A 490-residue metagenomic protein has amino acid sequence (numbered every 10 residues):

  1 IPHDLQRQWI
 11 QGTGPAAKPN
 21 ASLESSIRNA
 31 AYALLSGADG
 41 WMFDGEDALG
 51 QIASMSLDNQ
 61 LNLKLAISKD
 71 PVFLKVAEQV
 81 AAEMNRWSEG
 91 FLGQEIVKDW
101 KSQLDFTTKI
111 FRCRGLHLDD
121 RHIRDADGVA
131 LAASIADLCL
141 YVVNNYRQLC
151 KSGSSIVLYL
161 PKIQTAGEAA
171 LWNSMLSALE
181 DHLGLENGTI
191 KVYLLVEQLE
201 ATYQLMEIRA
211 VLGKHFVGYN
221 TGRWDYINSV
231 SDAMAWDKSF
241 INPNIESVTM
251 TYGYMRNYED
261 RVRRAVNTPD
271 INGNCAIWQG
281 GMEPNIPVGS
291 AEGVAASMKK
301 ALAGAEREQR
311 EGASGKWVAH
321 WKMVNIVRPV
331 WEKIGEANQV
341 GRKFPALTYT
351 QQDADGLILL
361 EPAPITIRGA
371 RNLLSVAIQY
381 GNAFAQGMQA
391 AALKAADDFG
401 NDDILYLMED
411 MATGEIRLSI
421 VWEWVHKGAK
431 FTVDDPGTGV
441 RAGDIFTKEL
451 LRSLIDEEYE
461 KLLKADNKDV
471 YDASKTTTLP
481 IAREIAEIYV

Functional and structural regions predicted by a protein language model:
I1-L57, L61-V490: Conserved alpha/beta-domain cores
